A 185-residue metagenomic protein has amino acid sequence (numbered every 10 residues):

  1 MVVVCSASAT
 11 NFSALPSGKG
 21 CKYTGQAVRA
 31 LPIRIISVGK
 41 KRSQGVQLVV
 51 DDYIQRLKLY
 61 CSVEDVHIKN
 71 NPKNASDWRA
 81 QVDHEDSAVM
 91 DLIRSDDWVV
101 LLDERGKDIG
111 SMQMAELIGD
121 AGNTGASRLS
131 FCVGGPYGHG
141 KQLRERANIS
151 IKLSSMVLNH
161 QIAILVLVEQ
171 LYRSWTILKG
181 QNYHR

Functional and structural regions predicted by a protein language model:
V2-V4, S8-E104, Y172, T176: RNA substrate-binding interface of SAM-dependent RNA methyltransferases
G45-V46, D77, I109-G110, H139 (+1 more regions): Secondary-structure boundary/capping motif
L48-D52, M114-L117, E145-N148, L165-V166: Short, glycine/charged-enriched secondary-structure capping and boundary segments
W98-R144: Mid-chain, well-packed structural core segment of small domains
Y137-R185: Structured adenosyl-cofactor binding patch, chiefly the S-adenosyl-L-methionine
